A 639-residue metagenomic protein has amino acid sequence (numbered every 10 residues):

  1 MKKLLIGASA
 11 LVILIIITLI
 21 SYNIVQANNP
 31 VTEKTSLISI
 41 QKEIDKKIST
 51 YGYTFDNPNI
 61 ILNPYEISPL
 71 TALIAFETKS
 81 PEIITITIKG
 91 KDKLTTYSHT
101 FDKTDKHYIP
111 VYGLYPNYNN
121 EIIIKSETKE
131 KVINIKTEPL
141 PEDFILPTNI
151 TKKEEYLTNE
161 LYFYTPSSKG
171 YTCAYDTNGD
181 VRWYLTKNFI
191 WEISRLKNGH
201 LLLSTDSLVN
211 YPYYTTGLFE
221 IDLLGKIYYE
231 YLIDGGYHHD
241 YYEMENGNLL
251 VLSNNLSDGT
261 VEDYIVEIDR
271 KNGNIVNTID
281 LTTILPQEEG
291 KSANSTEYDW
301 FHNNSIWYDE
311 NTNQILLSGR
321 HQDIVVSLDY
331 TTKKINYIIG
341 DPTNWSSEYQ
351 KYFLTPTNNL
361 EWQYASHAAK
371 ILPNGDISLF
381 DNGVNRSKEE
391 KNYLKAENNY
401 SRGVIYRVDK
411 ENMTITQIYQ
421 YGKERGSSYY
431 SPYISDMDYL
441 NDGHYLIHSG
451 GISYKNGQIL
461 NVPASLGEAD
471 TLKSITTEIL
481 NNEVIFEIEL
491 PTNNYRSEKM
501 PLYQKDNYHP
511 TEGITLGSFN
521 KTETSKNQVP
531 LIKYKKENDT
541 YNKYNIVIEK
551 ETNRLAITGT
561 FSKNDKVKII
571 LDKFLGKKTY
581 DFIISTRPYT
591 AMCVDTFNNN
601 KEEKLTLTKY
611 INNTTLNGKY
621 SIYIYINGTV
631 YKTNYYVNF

Functional and structural regions predicted by a protein language model:
M1-I13: N-terminal Sec-pathway targeting helices
T18-T35: Sec-dependent signal peptide cleavage junction
E33, I38, T54-I84, I88 (+3 more regions): Histidine-/acidic-rich catalytic cores in large beta-rich domains
E43-T50: Transition segment at domain starts
K93-Y97: Extracellular/oxidizing-compartment recognition motifs
S98-T104: Short beta-strand segments within Ig-like beta-sandwich modules, predominantly Fibronectin type-III
